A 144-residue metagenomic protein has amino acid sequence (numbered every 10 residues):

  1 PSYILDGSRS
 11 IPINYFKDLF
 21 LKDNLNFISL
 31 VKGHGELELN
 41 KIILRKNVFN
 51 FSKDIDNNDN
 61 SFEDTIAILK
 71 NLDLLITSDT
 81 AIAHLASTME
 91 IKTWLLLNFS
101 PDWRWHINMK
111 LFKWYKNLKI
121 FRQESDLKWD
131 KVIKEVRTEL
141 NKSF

Functional and structural regions predicted by a protein language model:
P1-F144: Catalytic machinery of carbohydrate-active enzymes, primarily nucleotide-sugar-dependent glycosyltransferases
